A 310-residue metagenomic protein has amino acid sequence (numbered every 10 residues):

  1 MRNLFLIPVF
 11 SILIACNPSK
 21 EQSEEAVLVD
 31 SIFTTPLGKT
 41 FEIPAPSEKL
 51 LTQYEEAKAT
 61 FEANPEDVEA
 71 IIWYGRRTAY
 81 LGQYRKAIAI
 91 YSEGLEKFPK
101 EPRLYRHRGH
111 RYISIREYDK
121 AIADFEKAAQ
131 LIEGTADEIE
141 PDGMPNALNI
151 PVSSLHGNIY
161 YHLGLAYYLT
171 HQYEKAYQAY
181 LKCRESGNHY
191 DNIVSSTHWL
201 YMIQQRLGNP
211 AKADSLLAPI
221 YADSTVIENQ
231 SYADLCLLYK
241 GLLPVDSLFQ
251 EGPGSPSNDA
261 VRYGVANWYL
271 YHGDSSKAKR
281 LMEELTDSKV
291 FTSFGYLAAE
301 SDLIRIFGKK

Functional and structural regions predicted by a protein language model:
C16-W73, K310: N-terminal leader/linker segments that initiate helical-solenoid repeat arrays
P65, P99, E133, S154 (+4 more regions): Short coil turns that delineate tetratricopeptide repeat
R76, H110, L165, M202-Q205 (+3 more regions): Residue-level recognition of tetratricopeptide repeat
